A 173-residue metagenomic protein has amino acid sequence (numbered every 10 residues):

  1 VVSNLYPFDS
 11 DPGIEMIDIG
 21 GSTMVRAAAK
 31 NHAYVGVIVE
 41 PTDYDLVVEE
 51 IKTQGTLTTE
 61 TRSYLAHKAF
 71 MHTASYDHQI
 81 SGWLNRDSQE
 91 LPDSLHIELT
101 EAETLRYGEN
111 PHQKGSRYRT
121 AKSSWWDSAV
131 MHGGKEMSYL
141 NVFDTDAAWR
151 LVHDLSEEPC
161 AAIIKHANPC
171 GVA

Functional and structural regions predicted by a protein language model:
V1, V35, C160-I164: Generic beta-sheet signal
V1-A29: Active-site/ligand-binding-proximal alpha/beta "capping" segment
V2-L5, V39, E109: Short, structured patches in soluble enzyme cores that scaffold and shape functional sites
P7, D11, Y34, T53-T56: Alpha-helix capping at helix-to-loop junctions
I14-I17, G36-E40, M137-L140: Glycine- and other small-residue-rich loops at beta-strand/loop junctions that grip anionic moieties
M24, N31, V35-Y44: Mobile "lid/hinge" segments at catalytic clefts and subdomain interfaces of large enzymes
R26-N31, L151-L155: Alpha-helix C-terminal capping segments
T42-A173: Active-site loops and adjacent core secondary-structure elements that bind or stabilize anionic groups
